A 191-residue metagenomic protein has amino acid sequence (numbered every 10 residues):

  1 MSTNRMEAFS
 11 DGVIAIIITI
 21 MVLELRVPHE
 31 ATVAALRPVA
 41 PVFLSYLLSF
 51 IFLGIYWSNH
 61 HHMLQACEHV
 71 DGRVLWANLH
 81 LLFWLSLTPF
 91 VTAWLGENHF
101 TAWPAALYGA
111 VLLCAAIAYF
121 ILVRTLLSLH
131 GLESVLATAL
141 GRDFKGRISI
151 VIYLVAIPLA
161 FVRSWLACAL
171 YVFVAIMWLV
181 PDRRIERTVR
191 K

Functional and structural regions predicted by a protein language model:
M1-K191: Multi-pass alpha-helical transmembrane bundle typical of ion/small-solute transporters and intramembrane aspartyl
